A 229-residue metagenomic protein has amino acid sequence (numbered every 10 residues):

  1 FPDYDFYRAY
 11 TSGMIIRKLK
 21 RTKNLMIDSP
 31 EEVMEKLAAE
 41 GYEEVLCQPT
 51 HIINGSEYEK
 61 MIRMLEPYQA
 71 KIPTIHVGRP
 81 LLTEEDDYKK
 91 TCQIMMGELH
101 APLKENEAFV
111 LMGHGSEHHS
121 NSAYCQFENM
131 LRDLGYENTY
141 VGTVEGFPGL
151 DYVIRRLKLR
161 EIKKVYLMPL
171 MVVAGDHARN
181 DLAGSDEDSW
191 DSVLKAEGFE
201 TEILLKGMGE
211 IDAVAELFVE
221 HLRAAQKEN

Functional and structural regions predicted by a protein language model:
F1-N229: Active-site-proximal alpha-helix that buttresses catalytic centers in soluble enzyme cores
